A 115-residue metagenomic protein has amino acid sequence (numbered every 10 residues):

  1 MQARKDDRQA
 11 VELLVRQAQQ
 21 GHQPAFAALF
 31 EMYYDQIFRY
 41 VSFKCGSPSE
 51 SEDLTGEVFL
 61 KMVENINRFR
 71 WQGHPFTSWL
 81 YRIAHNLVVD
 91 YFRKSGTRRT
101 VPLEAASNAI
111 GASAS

Functional and structural regions predicted by a protein language model:
Q2-K5, Q19-A28, F38-E57: Short, charged helix-capping/linker segments at alpha-helix termini
D7-V11, R98-S115: Internal acidic/polar
V11-L14, A25-F26, L54, F76: Hydrophobic side chains within well-formed alpha-helices
Q19-Q20, G46, E57-H74, K94-G96: Sigma70-family region 2
A28-M32, Q36, A105: Alpha-helical structural segments
I37, V41, I66, L80 (+1 more regions): Hydrophobic-face residues of short alpha-helical interaction/recognition segments
D53-L60, H74-N86: Structural recognition of an alpha-helix C-terminal capping motif at a helix-to-coil junction
